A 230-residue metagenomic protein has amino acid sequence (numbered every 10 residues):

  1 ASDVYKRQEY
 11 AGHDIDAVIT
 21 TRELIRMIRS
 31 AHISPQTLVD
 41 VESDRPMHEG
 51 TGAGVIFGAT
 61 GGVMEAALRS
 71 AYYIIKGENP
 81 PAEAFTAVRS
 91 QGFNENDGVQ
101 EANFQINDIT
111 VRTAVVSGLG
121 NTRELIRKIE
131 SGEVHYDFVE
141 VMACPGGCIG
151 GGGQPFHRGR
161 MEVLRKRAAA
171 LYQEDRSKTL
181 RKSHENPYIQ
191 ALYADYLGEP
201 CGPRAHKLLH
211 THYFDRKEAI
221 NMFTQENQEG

Functional and structural regions predicted by a protein language model:
A1-Y5: Short, small-residue-biased leader/transition segments that mark boundaries at the very start of proteins
K6-G230: Iron-sulfur (Fe-S) cluster-binding modules
